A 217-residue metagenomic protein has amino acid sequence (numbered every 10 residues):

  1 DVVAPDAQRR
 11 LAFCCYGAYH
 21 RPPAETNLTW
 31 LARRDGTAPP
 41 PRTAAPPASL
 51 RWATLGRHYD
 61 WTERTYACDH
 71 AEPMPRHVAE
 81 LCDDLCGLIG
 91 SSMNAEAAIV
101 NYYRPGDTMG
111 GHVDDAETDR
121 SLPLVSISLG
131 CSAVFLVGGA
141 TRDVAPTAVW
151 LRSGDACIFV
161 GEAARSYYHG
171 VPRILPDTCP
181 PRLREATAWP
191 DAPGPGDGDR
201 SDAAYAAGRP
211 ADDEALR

Functional and structural regions predicted by a protein language model:
D1-R217: Non-heme Fe(II) oxygenase metal-center motifs and adjacent flexible, charged/small-residue loops
